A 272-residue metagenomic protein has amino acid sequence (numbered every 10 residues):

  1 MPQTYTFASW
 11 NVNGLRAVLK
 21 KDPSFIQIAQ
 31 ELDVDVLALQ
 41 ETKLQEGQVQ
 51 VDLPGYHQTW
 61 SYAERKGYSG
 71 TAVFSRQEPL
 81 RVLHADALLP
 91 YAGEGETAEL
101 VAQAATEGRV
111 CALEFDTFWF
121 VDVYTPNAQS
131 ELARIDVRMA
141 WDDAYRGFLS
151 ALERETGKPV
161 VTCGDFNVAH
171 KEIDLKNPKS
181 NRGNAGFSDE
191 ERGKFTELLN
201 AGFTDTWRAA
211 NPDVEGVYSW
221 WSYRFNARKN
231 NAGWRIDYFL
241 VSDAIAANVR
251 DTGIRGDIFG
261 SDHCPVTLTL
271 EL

Functional and structural regions predicted by a protein language model:
M1-L53, H57-T59, A63-T71: N-terminal, active-site-proximal structural segment of metallo-dependent hydrolase catalytic domains
F7-N11, A29-G47, F120, L149-E172 (+4 more regions): Active-site beta-strand/loop signature of hydrolases that rely on acidic residues for catalysis
E41, D86-A87, D205-E215, T252-G256: Acidic carboxylate-rich catalytic motifs and surrounding loops in phosphoryl-/glycosyl-chemistry enzymes
K43, V49-A128: Structured beta-strand-rich core segments of catalytic domains in phosphoester-bond hydrolases
H57, D143-A232, I236: Metal-dependent phosphoesterases centered on the DNase I-like endonuclease/exonuclease/phosphatase
S61-E64, V101-Q103, R228-N231, G256-F259: Short Gly/Pro-enriched turn/cap motifs at secondary-structure boundaries
K66-V82, V214, F225-A246: Conserved beta strand-loop-helix elements of the APE1-like EEP
R76, L113-D116, S242-D243, S261 (+1 more regions): Active-site beta-strand termini and strand-to-loop segments that position acidic
